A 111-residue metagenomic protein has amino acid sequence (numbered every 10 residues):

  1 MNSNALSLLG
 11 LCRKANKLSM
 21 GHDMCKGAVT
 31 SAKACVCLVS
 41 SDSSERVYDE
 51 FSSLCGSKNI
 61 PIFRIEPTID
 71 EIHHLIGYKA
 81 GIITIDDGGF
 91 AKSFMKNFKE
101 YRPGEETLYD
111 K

Functional and structural regions predicted by a protein language model:
M1-S3, A15, P103-E106: Conserved catalytic alpha/beta core of Sir2/sirtuin-type deacylases, generalized to analogous enzyme cores that bind
N4, R46, P67, G89 (+1 more regions): Charged, alpha-helix-enriched surfaces in structured cytosolic catalytic cores of large nucleotide-utilizing machines
N4-V39: N-terminal first-folded block
L6, K26-G27, F51, D70-L75: Short, flexible, solvent-exposed loop/turn segments with mixed acidic/basic and small polar residues
D23, D42, P67-D70, G88: Short, ordered loop/turn segments at secondary-structure junctions
T30, A34-S52, P61: N-terminal positively charged helical leader segments and presequences
L54-A80: Mid-chain, well-packed structural core segment of small domains
H73-D110: C-terminal structural segments of small proteins and small subunits
